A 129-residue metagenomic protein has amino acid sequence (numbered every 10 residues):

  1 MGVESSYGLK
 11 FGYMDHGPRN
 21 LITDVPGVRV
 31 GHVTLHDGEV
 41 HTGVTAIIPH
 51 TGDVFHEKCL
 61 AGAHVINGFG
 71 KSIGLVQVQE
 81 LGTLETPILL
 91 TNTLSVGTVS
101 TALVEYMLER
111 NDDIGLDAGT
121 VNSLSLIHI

Functional and structural regions predicted by a protein language model:
M1-L35: Short, Gly/Pro- and small/polar-rich lid/capping loops
V3, H41, E57-L60: Intrinsic-disorder/low-complexity recognition with aromatic hotspots
T23-F55: N-terminal low-complexity or amphipathic/hydrophobic leaders
V44-V54, T86-N111: Alpha-helical support elements that line or immediately flank enzyme active sites and cofactor-binding pockets
T51-G82: Active-site cofactor/substrate anionic-group-binding motifs, chiefly glycine- and Lys/Arg-rich phosphate-binding loops
H64, G82-I88, L94, V121: A glycine-rich, acidic short-motif signal
R110-S123: Short, flexible active-site-proximal loops enriched in glycine and acidic residues
I127-I129: Conserved small/polar residues in nucleotide/adenosyl-binding loops
